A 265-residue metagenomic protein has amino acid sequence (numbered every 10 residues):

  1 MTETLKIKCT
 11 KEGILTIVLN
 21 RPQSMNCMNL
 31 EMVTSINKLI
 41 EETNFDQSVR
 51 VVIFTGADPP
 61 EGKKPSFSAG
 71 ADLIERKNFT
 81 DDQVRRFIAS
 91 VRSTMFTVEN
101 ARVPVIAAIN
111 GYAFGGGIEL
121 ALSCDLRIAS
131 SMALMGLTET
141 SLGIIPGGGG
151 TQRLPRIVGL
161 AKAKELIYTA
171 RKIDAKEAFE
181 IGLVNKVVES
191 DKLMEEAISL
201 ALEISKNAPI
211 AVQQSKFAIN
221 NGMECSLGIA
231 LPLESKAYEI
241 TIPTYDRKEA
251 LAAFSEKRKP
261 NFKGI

Functional and structural regions predicted by a protein language model:
M1-A57, D82, F96: Conserved CoA-thioester-binding segment of acyl-CoA-metabolizing enzymes
M28, A108-I109: Structural motif
E41, G56-F96, A113, S226: Glycine- (often His-adjacent) and acidic-residue-rich active-site loop that binds/positions the CoA thioester
T94-N100, A108, F114-Y168, I181 (+2 more regions): CoA-thioester-processing core
L126, E165, T169-R171, E177 (+3 more regions): Well-ordered beta-strand positions
I128-A133, V184-P232, E239, Y245 (+1 more regions): C-terminal long alpha-helix characteristic of the crotonase
